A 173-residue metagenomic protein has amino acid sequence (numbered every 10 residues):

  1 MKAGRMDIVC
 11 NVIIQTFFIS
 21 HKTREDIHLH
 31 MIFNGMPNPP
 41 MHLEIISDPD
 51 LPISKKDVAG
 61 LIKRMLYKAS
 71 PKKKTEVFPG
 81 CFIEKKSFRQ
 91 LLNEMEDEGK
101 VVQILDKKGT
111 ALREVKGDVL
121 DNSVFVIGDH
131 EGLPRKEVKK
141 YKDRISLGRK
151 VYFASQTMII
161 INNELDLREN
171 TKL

Functional and structural regions predicted by a protein language model:
M1-D106: RNA substrate-binding interface of SAM-dependent RNA methyltransferases
I32, Q103-D106, V126-G128, S146-G148: Conserved beta-strand segments of the P-loop GTPase G domain that flank and frequently precede/overlap
M36, G109, V151: Residue-level detector of flexible, active-site-proximal loop/helix-junction positions within diverse enzyme catalytic
M41-L43, R113-K116: Short, well-ordered secondary-structure micro-motifs
I46-D50, D121-V124, K142-I145: Active-site regions of enzymes building and remodeling cell-envelope glycoconjugates
E84, L105-R113, S123-L133: Long, charge-patterned amphipathic alpha-helical coiled-coil/hairpin "stalk" segments used as oligomerization
E96, D118-V119, E169: Helix-rich terminal scaffold detector
E131-L173: Structured adenosyl-cofactor binding patch, chiefly the S-adenosyl-L-methionine
